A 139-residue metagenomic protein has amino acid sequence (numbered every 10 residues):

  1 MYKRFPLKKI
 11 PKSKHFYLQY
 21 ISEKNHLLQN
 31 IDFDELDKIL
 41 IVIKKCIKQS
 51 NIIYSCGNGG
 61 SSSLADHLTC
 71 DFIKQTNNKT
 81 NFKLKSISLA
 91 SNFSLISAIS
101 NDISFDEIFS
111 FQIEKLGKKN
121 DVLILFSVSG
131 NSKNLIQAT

Functional and structural regions predicted by a protein language model:
M1-N30: Generic N-terminal amphipathic, Lys/Arg-enriched alpha-helix
N25-D34, L123-S132: Short, glycine-rich nucleotide/cofactor-binding loops
Q29-Q49: A short, well-structured juxtamembrane/interface segment
V42, A138-T139: Aromatic/hydrophobic pocket-lining residues that form π-stacking "cages" and hydrophobic walls in ligand
K45-G117: Glycine-rich, small/polar surface segments that engage phosphate groups of diverse ligands
S61-D66, N131-A138: Short glycine/serine/threonine-rich phosphate/pyrophosphate-binding segments that cradle anionic phosphate groups
S110-K115, V128-N131, L135-I136: Glycine-rich, anion-gripping cofactor-binding loops and their flanking helix/strand elements in enzyme active sites
